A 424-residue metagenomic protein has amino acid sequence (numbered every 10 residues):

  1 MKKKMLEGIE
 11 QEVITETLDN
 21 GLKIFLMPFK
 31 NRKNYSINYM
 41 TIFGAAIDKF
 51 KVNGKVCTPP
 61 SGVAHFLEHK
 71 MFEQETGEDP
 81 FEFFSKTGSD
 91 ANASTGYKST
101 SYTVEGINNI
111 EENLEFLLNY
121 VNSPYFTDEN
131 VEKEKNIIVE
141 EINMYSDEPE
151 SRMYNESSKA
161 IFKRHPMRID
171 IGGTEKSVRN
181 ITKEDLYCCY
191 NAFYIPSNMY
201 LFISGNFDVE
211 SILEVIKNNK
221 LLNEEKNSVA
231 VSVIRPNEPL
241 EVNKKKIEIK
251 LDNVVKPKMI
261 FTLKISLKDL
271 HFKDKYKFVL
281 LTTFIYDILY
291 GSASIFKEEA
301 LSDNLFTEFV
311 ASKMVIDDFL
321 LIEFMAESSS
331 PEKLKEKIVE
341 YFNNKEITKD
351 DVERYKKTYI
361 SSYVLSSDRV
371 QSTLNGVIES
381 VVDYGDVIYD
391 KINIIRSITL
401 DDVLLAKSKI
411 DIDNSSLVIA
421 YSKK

Functional and structural regions predicted by a protein language model:
M1-D79, Y187-K297, S415-K424: His/Glu-rich zincin catalytic helix
Q74-S232, F272-K277, A293, E298-K424: Charge-rich, well-structured scaffold segments of protease-associated domains
